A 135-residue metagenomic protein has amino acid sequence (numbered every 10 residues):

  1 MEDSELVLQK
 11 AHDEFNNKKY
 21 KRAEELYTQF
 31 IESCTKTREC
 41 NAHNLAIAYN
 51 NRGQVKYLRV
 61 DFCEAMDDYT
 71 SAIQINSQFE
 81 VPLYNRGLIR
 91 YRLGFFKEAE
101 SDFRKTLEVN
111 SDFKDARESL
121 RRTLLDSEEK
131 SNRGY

Functional and structural regions predicted by a protein language model:
M1-Y135: Alpha-helical tetratricopeptide repeat
